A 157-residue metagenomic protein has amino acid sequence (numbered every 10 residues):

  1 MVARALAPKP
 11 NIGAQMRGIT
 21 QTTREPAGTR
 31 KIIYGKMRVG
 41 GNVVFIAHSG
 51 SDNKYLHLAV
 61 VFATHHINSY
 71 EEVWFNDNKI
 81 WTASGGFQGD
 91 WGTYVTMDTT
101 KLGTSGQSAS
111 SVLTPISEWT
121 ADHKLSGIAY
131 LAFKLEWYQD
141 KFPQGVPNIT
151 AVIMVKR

Functional and structural regions predicted by a protein language model:
M1-R157: Polar, S/T/G-rich
